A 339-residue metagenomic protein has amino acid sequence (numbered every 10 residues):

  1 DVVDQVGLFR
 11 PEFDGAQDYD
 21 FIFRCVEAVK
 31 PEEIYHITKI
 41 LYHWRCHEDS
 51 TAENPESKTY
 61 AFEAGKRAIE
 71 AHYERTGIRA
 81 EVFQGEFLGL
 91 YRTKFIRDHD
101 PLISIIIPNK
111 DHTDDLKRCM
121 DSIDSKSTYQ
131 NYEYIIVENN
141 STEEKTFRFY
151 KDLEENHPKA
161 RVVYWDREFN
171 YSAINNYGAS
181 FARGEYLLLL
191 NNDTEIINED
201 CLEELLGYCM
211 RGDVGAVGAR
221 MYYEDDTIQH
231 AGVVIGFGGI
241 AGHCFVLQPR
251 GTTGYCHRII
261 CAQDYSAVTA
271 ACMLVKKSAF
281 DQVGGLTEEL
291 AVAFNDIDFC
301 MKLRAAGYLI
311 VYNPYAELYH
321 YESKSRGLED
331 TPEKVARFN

Functional and structural regions predicted by a protein language model:
D1-Q5, D14, S172-I174, S180 (+2 more regions): A recurrent flexible, glycine/aromatic-enriched loop bordering the glycosyltransferase active site that acts as
V2, E12-K39, C201-L205, I259-G284 (+1 more regions): A short, conserved alpha-helix in the catalytic core of glycosyltransferases
D20, P101-I106, E133, D298: Cell-envelope/extracellular polymer assembly enzymes that use nucleotide-activated donors
P31-E32, H47, T194-I240: Conserved donor NDP-sugar-binding/catalytic core segment of glycosyltransferases
E48-P108, T113-C119, T142-E143, E155-N156 (+3 more regions): Non-catalytic membrane-proximal stalk/linker segments that position and tether the catalytic domains
D121-N131: Short, acidic, metal-binding catalytic loop of nucleotide-sugar glycosyltransferases
I136-F149, R167, E195: A conserved acidic beta->alpha catalytic loop
L187: Short aromatic/hydrophobic "clamp" motif used to bind/position activated sugar donors
